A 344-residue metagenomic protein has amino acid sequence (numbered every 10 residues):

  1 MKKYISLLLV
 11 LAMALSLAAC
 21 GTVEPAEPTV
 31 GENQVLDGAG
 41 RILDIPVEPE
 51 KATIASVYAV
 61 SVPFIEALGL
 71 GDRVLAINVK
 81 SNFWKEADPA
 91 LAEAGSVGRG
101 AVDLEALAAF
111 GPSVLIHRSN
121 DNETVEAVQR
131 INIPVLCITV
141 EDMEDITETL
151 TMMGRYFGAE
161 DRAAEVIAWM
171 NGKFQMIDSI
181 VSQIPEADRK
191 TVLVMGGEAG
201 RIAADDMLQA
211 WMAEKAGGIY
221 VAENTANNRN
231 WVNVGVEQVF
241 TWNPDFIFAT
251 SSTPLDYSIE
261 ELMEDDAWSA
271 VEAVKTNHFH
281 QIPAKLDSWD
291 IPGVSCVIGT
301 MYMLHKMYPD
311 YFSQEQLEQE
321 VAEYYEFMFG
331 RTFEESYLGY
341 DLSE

Functional and structural regions predicted by a protein language model:
K2-V23: Sec-dependent N-terminal signal peptides of Gram-positive bacterial secreted proteins and lipoproteins
A19-V62, D161-V194, S313-E344: Bacterial Sec-exported substrate-binding components of ABC uptake systems
A55-F110, V114-N120, V221: A short, structured surface patch at a secondary-structure boundary
S81-F83, D205-N230: Alpha-helical, coiled-coil/dimerization segments enriched in small aliphatic residues
S96-R99, L104-H117, I133, G235-S252: Proline-aspartate-enriched helix->loop->beta-strand connector
D121-I131, S251-D265: A ligand-binding cleft/hinge motif common to bilobed small-molecule-binding domains
E123, T139-M152, P185-M212: Extracytoplasmic ligand-binding site segments that recognize negatively charged/polar headgroups
T147, M152-R155, A164, S182 (+1 more regions): Structured C-terminal subdomain patch of bacterial secreted/periplasmic proteins
